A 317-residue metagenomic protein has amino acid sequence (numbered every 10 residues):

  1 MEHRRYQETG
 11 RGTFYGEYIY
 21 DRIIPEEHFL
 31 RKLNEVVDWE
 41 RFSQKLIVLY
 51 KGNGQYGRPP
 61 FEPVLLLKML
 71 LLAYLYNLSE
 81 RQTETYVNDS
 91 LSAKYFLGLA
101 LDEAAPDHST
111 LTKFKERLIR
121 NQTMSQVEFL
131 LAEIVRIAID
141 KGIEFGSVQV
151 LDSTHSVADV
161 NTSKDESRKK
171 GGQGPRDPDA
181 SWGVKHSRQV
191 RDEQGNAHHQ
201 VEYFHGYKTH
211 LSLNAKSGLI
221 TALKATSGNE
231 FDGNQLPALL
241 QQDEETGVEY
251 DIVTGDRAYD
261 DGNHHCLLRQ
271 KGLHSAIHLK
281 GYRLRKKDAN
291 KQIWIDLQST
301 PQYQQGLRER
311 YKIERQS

Functional and structural regions predicted by a protein language model:
M1-D38: Charged, often Cys/His-bearing segments associated with DNA-binding zinc-finger transcription factors
I24-H28, V37, R41, V64 (+9 more regions): Generic recognition of stable, solvent-exposed alpha-helical segments in well-folded globular domains
E26-L71, L75: Basic, short loop/linker segments at the boundary and entry of helix-turn-helix/winged-helix-like folds
S43-I47, K51, P237, Q241 (+1 more regions): Amphipathic, well-packed alpha-helical segments that form the structural scaffold of globular domains
G52-P63, Y76-E116: Trp/Phe/Arg-rich N-terminal binding region typifying the photolyase-homology
L67, Y207-T209, S299, I313: Change "...and in nucleic-acid phosphodiester-cleaving endonucleases..." to "...and in nucleic-acid processing enzymes
T85-N88, L99, P106-Q270, H278: Polybasic low-complexity intrinsically disordered regions
R257-A258, G262-S317: Helix-centered, glycine/charged polyanion-binding patches within enzymatic domains that contact phosphate-containing
